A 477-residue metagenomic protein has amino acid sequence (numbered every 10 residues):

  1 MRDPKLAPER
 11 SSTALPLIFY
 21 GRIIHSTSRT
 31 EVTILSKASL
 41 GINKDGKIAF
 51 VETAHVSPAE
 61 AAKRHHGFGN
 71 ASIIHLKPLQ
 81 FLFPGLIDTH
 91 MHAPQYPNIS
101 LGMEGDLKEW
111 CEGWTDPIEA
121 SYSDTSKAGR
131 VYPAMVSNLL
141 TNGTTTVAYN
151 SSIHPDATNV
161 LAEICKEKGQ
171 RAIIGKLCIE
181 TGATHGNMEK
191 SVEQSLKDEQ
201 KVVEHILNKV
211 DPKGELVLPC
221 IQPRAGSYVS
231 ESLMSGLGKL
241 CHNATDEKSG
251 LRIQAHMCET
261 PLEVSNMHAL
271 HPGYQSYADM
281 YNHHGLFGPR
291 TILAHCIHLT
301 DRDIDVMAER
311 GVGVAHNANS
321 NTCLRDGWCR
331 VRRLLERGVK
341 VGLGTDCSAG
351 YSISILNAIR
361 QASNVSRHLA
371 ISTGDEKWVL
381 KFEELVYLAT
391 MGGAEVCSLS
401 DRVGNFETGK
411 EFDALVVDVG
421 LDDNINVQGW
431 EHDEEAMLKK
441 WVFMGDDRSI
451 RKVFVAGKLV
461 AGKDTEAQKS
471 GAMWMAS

Functional and structural regions predicted by a protein language model:
M1-A71: N-terminal metal-binding scaffold of metallo-dependent hydrolase/deaminase domains
R10-Y20, A61-E109, P133, L140-T141: Replace "His-x-His-based motif
R22, L40, G46, L79 (+15 more regions): Divalent metal-coordination and catalytic microenvironments
R22, N282-F287, V331-N426: His/Asp/Glu-enriched, well-ordered alpha-helical/loop segment that forms or immediately abuts the divalent-metal
S28, E411-M473: C-terminal cap of metal-dependent C-N hydrolases
F81-L82, I99-Q170, S195-K213: Alpha-helical scaffold segments that flank or form the walls of functional sites
P97-A128, T181-V192, T260-R290, R310-G313 (+1 more regions): Active-site gating loops and adjacent loop-to-helix segments of metal-dependent hydrolytic enzymes
D156, V160-C296: Metal-coordinating catalytic core of metallo-dependent amide/deamination hydrolases
